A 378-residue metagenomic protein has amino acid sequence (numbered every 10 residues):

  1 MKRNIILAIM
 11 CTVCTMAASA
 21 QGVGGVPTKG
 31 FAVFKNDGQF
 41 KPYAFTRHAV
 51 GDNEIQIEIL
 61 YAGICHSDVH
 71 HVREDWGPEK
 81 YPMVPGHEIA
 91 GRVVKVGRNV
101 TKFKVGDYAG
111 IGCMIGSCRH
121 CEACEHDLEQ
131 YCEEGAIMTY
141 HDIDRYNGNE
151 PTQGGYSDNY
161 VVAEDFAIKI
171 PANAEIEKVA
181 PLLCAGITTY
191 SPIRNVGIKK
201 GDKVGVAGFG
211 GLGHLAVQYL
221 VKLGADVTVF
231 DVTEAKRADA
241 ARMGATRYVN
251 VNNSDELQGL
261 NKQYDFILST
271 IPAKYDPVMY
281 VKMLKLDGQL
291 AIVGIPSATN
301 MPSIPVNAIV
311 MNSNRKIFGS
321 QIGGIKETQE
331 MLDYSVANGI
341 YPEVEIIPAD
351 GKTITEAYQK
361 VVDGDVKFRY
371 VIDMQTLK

Functional and structural regions predicted by a protein language model:
M1-G22: Bacterial Sec-dependent N-terminal signal peptides
Q21-A90, G154, D158-V162, F166 (+1 more regions): Short N-terminal strand-loop motif that marks the start of NAD(P)H/FAD-dependent oxidoreductase cofactor-binding domains
G22-V26, I325-K378: C-terminal hydrophobic helical "lid"/dimerization subdomain of Rossmann-like NAD(P)H-dependent oxidoreductases
H48-A62, D75-E125, Q130, Q153 (+1 more regions): Glycine-rich beta-strand-centered segment in the early N-terminal region that forms part of a ligand/cofactor-binding
A109, P171-N253: Mid-domain Rossmann-like dinucleotide-binding core that forms the NAD(H)/NADP(H) cofactor-binding site
C118-A207: NAD(P)H dinucleotide-binding glycine-rich loop of Rossmann-like/cofactor-binding domains, especially the beta1-alpha1
V196-K200, T228, V232-K316, L377-K378: Glycine-rich cofactor phosphate-binding loops and adjacent beta1-alpha1 units of small-molecule cofactor enzyme domains
